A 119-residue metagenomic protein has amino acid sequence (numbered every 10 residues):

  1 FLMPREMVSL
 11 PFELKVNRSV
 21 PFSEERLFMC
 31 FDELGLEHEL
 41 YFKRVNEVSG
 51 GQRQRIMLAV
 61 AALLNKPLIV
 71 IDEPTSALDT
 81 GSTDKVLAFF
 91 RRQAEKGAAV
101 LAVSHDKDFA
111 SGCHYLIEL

Functional and structural regions predicted by a protein language model:
L2-N17: Q-loop/switch helix immediately C-terminal to the Walker
F22-E39: Conserved ABC ATPase "signature" region
R44-V48, Q52: Conserved ABC ATPase signature
L58-A59: Hydrophobic anchor residue at the start of the ABC signature
I69-E73: Catalytic Walker B motif of ABC-type/P-loop ATPase nucleotide-binding domains
T80-S82: Helix N-cap at the start of a conserved alpha-helix in ABC-type nucleotide-binding domains
V103-H105: H-loop/switch region of ABC-family ATPase nucleotide-binding domains
